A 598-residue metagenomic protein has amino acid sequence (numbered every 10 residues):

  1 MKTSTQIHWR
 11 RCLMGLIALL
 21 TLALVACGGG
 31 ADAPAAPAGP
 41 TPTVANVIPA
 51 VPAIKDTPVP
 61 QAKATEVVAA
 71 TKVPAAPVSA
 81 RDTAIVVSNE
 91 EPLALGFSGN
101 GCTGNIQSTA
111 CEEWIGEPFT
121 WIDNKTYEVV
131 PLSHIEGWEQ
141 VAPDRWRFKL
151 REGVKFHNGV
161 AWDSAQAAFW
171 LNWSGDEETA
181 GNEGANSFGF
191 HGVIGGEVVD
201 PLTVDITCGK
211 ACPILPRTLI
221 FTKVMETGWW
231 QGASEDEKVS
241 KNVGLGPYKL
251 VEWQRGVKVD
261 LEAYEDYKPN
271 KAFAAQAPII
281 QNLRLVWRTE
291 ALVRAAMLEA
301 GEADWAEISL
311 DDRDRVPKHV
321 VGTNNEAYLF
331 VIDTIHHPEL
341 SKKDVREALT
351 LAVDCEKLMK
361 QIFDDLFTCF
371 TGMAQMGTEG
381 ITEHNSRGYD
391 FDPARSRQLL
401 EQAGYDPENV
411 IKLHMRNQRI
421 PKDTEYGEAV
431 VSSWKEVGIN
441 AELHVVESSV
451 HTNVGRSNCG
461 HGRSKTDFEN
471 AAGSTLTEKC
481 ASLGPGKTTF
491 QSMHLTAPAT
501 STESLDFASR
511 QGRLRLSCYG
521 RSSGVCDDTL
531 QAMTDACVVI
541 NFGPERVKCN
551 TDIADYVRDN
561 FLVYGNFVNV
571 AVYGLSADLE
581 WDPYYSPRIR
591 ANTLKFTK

Functional and structural regions predicted by a protein language model:
C27-V78: Ser/Thr-rich, Proline-interspersed low-complexity disordered segments
V87-A142, N172, V243: N-terminal lobe/hinge region of extracytoplasmic solute-binding protein
A110, Q254-V259, A352-T382, P421-S432 (+1 more regions): Detector for C-terminal structural segments
D123-K125, L219-N282, E290-V293, P393-A394 (+1 more regions): Gly/Pro-rich hinge or "lid" segments in bacterial periplasmic/extracellular proteins
E136-G181, V199, D205, E299 (+1 more regions): Aromatic- and charge-enriched surface segment that lines or borders ligand/interaction sites
S174-N186, G195-E197, V251-E262, R284-H337 (+4 more regions): Extracellular/periplasmic solute-recognition and catalytic clefts
G184-W230, P247-Q254: Surface-exposed binding/hinge segments that line and control ligand-binding clefts or catalytic entry sites
Y248, H336, L340, T368-A403 (+2 more regions): Structural transition elements
